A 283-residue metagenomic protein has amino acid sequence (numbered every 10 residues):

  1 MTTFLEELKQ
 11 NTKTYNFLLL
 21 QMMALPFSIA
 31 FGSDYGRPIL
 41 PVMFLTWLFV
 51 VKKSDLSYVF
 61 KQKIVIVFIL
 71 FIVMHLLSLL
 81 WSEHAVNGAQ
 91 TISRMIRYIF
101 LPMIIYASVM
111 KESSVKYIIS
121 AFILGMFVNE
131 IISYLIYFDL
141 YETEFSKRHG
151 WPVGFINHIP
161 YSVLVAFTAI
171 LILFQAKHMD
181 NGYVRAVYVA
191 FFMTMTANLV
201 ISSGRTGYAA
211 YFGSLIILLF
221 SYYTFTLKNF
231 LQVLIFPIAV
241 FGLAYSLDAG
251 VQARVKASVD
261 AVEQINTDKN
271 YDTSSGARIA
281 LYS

Functional and structural regions predicted by a protein language model:
M1-V86, Q90, A107-S120, Q175-A186 (+1 more regions): Transmembrane signal-anchor hairpin modules in multi-pass inner-membrane enzymes, especially those that act on
Q21, S114-F145, I156-T224, Q232 (+2 more regions): Alpha-helical transmembrane segments of multi-pass inner-membrane proteins
S33-K52, I92-M103, P160-A169, A209-I216: Membrane-embedded alpha-helical segments of multi-pass membrane proteins, especially the transmembrane helices
R37, I96, K269-Y282: Extracytoplasmic catalytic/substrate-binding loops of multi-pass membrane glycan-assembly enzymes
F44-W47, F71-S78, I104, M126-S133 (+1 more regions): Helical transmembrane-bundle signal
N87-R94, K147-V153: Non-cytosolic membrane-interface motifs at loop->transmembrane helix junctions
I159-A166, A261-S275: Luminal/periplasmic active-site loops of membrane-embedded glycosylation enzymes
Y222-K269: A membrane-periplasm/extracellular boundary helix in multi-pass inner-membrane enzymes that assemble envelope glycans
